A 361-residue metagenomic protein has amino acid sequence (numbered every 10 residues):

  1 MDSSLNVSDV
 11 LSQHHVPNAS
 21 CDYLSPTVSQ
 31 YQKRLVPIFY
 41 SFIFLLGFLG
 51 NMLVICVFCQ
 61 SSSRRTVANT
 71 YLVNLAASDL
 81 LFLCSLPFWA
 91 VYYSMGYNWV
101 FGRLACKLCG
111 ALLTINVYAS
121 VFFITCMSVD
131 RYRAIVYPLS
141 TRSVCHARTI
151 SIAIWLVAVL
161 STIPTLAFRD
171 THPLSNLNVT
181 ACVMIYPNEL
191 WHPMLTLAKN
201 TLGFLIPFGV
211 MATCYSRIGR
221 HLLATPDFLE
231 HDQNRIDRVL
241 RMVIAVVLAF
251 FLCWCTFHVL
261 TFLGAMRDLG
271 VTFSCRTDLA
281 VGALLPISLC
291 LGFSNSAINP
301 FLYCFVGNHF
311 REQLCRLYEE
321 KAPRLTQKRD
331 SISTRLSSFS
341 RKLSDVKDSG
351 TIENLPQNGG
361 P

Functional and structural regions predicted by a protein language model:
M1-T27, S175, F228-Q233, D237 (+2 more regions): Intrinsically disordered regulatory tails of 7TM GPCRs
P17-T27, W99-T114, Y137, S143 (+4 more regions): Loop architecture of class A 7-transmembrane GPCRs
Q32-C59, A212: First transmembrane helix
Q32-P37, S41, R65-C126, A134-V144: Extracellular TM2-ECL1-early TM3 structural module of rhodopsin-like
Y40, F44, V57, F82-G96 (+9 more regions): Helix-to-loop junction signature of class
F44, N74-L86, T114, S151-T162 (+3 more regions): Alpha-helical transmembrane segments of multi-pass membrane proteins
N51, F58, L108, L156 (+4 more regions): Generic structural signal for small/hydrophobic residues in well-ordered secondary structure, especially within
C182-E189, N200-F204, R220-V259, D278-V281: Intracellular effector-coupling site of seven-transmembrane GPCRs, centered on the ICL3-to-TM6 transition
